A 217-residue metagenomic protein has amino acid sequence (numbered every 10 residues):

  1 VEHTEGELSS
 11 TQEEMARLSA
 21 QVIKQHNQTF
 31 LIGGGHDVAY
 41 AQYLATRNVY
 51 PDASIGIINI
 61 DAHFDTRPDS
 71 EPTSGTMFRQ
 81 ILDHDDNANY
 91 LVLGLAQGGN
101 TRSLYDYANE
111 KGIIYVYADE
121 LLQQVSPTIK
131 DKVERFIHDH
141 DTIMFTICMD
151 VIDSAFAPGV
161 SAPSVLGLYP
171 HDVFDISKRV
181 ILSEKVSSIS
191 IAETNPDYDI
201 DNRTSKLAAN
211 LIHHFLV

Functional and structural regions predicted by a protein language model:
V1-V217: Conserved alpha-helical scaffold segments that buttress catalytic/binding sites
